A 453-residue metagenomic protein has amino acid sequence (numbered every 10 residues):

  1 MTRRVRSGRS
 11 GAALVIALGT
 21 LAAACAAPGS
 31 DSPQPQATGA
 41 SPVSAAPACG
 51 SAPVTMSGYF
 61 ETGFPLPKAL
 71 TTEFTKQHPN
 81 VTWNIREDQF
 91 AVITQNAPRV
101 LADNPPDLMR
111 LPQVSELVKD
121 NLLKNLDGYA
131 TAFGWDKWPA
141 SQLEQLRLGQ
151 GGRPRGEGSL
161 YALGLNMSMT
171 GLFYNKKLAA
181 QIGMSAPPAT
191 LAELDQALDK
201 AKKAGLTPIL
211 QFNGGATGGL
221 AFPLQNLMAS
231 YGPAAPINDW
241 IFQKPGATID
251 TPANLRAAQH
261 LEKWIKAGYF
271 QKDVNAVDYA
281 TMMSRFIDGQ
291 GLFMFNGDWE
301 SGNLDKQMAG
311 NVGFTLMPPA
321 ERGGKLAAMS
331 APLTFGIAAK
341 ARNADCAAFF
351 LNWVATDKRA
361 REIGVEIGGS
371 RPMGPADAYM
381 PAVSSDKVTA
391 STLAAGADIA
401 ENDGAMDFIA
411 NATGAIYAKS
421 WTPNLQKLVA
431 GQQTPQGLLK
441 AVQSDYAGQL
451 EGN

Functional and structural regions predicted by a protein language model:
T2-D120, W135, E321-G323, E362 (+2 more regions): Conserved N-terminal structural module of periplasmic/extracytoplasmic solute-binding proteins
K76, G158, I182, A267 (+3 more regions): Extracytoplasmic/periplasmic substrate-recognition and gating elements
V114-M169, P223, G313-T315: Hinge/lid segment of periplasmic solute-binding proteins
D127-L143, G214, Y231-R256, K306-Q307 (+4 more regions): Short, solvent-exposed loop/beta-turn-alpha elements that line the ligand-binding surface or hinge of extracytoplasmic
L143-E144, T315, E366-K419: Long, aromatic- and glycine/proline-rich binding clefts that accommodate carbohydrate-like moieties
G156-L165, T170, D195-G246, G291: Extracytoplasmic/periplasmic solute-binding protein
L198-K200, F242-V274: Glycine-centered hinge/linker elements that transmit conformational signals in sensory and ligand-binding systems
F242-Q243, A328, A390-Y446: C-terminal capping/gating helix-and-loop segments adjacent to ligand/active sites or protein-protein/ligand interfaces
